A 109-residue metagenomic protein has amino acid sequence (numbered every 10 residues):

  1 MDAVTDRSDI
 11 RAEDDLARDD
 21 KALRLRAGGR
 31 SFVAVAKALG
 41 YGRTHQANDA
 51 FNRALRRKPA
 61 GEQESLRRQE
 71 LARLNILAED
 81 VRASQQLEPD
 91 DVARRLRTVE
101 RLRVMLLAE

Functional and structural regions predicted by a protein language model:
M1-A72, I76, L87: N-terminal, charge-rich alpha-helical recognition modules
L66-E109: Amphipathic alpha-helical protein-protein interaction segments
